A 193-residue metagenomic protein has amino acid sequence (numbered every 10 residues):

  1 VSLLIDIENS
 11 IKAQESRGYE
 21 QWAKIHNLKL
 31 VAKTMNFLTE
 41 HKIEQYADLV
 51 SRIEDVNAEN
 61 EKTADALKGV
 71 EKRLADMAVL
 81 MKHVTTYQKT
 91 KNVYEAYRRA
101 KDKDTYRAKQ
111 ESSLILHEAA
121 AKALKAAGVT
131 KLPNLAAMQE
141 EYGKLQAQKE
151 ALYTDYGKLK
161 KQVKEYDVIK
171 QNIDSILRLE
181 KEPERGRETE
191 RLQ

Functional and structural regions predicted by a protein language model:
V1-Q193: Extended intrinsically disordered terminal tails
